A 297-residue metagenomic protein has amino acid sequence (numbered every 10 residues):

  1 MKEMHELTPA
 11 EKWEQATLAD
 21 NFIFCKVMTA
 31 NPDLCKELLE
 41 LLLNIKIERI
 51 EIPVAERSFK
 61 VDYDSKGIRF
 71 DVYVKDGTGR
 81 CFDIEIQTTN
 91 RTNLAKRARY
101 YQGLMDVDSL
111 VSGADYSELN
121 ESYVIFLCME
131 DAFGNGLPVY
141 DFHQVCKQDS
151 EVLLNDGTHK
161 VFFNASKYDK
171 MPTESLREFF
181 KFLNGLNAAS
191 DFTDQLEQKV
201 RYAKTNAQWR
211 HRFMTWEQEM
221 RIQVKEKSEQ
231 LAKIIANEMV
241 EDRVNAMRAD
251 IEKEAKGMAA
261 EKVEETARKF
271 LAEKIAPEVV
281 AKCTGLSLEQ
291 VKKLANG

Functional and structural regions predicted by a protein language model:
M1-Q208, K225: Conserved single-residue anchors adjacent to enzymatic active/cofactor-binding motifs
K2-E14, F82-Q87, E174-G297: Short, charged alpha-helical interaction segments and adjacent helix-coil junctions
